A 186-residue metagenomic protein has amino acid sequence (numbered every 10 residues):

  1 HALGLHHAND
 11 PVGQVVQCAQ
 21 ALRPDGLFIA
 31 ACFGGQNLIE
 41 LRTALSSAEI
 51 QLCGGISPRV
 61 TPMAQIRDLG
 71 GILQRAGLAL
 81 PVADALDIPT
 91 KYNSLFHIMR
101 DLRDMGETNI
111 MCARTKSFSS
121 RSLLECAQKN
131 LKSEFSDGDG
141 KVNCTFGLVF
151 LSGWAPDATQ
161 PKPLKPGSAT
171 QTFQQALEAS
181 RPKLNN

Functional and structural regions predicted by a protein language model:
H1-V12, V16, C32: A short SAM/SAH-binding and catalytic strip from SAM-dependent methyltransferases
V12-L27: A short glycine-rich, Lys/Arg-flanked "PGG" loop and its adjoining helix->strand segment in the class I
V16, G71, K129: Active-site phosphate/pyrophosphate- and oxyanion-stabilizing loops and adjacent acidic/basic residues in soluble
V16-C18, S47, T170: Glycine-rich, phosphate-binding/catalytic loops in enzymes
D25-H97, M105-F118: Conserved catalytic/acceptor-binding region of the Class I
A76-A79, N93-N186: C-terminal lobe and adjacent flexible extensions of AdoMet/dcAdoMet transferase-like proteins
